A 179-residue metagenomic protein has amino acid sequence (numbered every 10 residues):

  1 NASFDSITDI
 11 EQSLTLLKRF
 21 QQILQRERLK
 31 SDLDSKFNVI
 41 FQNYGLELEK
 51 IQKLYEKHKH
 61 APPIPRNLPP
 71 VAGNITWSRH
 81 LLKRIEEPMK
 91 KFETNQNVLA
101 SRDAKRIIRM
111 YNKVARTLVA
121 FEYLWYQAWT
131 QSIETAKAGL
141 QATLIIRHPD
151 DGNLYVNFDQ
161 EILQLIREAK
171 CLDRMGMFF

Functional and structural regions predicted by a protein language model:
N1-F179: Extended, acidic/polar low-complexity N-terminal regions with helical/coil propensity
